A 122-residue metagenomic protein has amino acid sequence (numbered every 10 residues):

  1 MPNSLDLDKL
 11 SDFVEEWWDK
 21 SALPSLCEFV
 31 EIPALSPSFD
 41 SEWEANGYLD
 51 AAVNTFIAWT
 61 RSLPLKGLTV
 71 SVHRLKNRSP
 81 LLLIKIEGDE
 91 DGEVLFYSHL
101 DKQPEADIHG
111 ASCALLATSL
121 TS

Functional and structural regions predicted by a protein language model:
P2-S122: Acidic/His- and Gly-rich active-site-bordering loop/insert found across diverse amide/peptide-bond hydrolases
